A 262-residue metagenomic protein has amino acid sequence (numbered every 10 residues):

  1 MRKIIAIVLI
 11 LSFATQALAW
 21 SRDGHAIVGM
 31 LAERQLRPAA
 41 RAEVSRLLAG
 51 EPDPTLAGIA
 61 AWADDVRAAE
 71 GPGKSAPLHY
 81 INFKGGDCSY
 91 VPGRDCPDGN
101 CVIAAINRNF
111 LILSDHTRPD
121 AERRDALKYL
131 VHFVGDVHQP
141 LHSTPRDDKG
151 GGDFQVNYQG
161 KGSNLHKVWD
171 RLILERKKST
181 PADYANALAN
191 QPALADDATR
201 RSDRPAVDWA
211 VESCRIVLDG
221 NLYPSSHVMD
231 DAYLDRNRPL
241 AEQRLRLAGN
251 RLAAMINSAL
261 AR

Functional and structural regions predicted by a protein language model:
R2-I7: Sec-dependent signal peptide recognition, specifically the positively charged N-region followed immediately by
I10-L11: Short, linear, compositionally biased motifs with a strong N-terminal bias
A14-Q16: N-terminal signal peptide c-region/cleavage motif recognized by signal peptidases
L18-F133, P140, P145-R262: N-terminal, motif-rich segments that launch catalysis or mediate targeting to/interaction with membranes, typified by
